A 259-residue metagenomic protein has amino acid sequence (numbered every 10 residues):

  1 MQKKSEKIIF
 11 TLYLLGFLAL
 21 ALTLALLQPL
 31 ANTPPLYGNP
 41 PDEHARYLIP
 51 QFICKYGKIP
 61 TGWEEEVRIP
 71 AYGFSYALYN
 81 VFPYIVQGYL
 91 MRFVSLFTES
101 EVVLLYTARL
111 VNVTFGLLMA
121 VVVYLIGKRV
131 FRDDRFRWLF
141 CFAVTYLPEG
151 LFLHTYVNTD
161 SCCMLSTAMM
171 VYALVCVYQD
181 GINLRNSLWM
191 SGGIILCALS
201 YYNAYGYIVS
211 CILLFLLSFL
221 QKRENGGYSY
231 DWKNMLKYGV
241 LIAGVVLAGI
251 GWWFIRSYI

Functional and structural regions predicted by a protein language model:
M1-Q28, D231-V245: Start-transfer (signal-anchor) and selected internal transmembrane alpha helices of multi-pass inner/ER membrane
H44-S75, F82: Extracytosolic helix-loop segments that constitute the early lumenal/periplasmic catalytic or substrate-binding loops
F97-V102, V123-Y146: Transmembrane-helix signature of polytopic, membrane-embedded enzymes that assemble or transfer cell-envelope glycans
Y106-V130, M169: Transmembrane-helix motifs of polytopic, lipid-linked glycan transferases
K128-F131, M170-L188, C197, F219: Membrane-interface transmembrane helices that cradle and orient dolichyl/undecaprenyl
F152-C163: Short acidic/glycine- and proline-prone juxtamembrane loop motifs at membrane-interface regions of multi-pass membrane
N186-Y202, I208, L213, A248: Membrane-interface alpha helices of multi-pass inner-membrane proteins
L217-K222, N234-I259: Membrane-lumen/periplasm interface segments of specific transmembrane helices in polyprenyl phosphate-linked
